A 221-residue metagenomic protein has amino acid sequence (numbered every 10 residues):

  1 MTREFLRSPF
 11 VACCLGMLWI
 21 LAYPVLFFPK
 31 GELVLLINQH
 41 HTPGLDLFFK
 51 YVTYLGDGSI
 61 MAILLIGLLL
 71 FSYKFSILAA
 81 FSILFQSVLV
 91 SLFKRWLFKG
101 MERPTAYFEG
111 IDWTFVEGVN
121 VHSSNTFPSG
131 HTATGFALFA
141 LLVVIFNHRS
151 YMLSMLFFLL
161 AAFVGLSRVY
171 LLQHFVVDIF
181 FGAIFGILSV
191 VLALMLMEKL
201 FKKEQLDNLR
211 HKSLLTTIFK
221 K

Functional and structural regions predicted by a protein language model:
M1-M61, K94-V121, K220: N-terminal transmembrane-helix/juxtamembrane module of multi-pass inner/ER membrane proteins
R3, D112-K221: Membrane-embedded catalytic cores of phosphoryl/pyrophosphoryl-handling enzymes
R7-C13, L65-R95: Interfacial segments of alpha-helical transmembrane regions
G16-M17, A79, I83-V88, I179 (+2 more regions): Alpha-helical transmembrane spans of integral membrane proteins, capturing the lipid-embedded, hydrophobic core of TM
I20-P24, L84-L92, L159-L172: Aromatic-anchored segments of alpha-helical transmembrane domains
L21-V25, L65-F71, V143-N147, L166-Y170: Hydrophobic alpha-helical transmembrane segments
P43-L45, S72-S76, H148-L153: Membrane-helix interface segments
T53-S72, H131-F136: Hydrophobic alpha-helical transmembrane segments
